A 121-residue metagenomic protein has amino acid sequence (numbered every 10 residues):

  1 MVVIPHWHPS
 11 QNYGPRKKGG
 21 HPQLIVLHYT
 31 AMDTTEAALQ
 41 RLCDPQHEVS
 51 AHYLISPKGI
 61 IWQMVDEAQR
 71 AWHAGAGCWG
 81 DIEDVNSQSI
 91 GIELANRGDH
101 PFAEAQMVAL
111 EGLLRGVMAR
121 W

Functional and structural regions predicted by a protein language model:
M1-E83: N-terminal catalytic cores of peptidoglycan-degrading enzymes
I25-L27, I90-E93: Oligomerization/assembly interface segments of phage tail-like spikes and tubes
Q46-V49, N86-G91, R97-W121: Long, well-ordered alpha-helical scaffolding segments within enzyme catalytic domains, especially pronounced
